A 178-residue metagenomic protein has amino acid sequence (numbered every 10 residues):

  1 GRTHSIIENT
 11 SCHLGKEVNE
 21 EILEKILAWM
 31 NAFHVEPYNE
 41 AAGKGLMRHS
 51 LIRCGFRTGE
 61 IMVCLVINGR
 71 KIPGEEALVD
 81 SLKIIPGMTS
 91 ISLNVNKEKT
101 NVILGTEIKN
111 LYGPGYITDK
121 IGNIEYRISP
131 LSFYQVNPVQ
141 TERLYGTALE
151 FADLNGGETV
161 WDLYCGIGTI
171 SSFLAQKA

Functional and structural regions predicted by a protein language model:
G1-A178: Accessory RNA-recognition modules of RNA-modification enzymes
